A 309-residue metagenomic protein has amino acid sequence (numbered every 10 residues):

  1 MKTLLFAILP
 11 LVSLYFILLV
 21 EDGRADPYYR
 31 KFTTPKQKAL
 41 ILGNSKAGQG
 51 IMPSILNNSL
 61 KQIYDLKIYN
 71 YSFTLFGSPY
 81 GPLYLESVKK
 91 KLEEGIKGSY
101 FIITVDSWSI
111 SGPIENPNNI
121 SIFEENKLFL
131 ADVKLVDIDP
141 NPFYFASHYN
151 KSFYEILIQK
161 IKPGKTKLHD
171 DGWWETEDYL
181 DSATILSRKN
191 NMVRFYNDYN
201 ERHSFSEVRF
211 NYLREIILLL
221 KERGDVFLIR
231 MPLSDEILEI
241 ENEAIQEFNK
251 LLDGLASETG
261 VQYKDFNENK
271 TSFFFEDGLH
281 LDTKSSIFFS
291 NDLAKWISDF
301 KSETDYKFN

Functional and structural regions predicted by a protein language model:
K2-L19: Hydrophobic membrane-insertion alpha-helices, especially the h-region of bacterial N-terminal signal peptides
E21-A39: Alpha-helical transmembrane signal-anchor/signal-peptide segments
Q37-P53, T283: Catalytic nucleophile-elbow at a beta strand-turn-alpha helix junction centered on a G-D-S/GDSL motif, marking
K46-I138: Membrane-embedded segments
N118-I216, E222-R223: Secreted/periplasmic serine-hydrolase-like ester/acetyl group-modifying domain
Y179, I216-E241: Active-site segments of SGNH/GDSL-like serine hydrolases that catalyze O-acetyl group transfer/hydrolysis on lipids
E241-N309: C-terminal regions of proteins
